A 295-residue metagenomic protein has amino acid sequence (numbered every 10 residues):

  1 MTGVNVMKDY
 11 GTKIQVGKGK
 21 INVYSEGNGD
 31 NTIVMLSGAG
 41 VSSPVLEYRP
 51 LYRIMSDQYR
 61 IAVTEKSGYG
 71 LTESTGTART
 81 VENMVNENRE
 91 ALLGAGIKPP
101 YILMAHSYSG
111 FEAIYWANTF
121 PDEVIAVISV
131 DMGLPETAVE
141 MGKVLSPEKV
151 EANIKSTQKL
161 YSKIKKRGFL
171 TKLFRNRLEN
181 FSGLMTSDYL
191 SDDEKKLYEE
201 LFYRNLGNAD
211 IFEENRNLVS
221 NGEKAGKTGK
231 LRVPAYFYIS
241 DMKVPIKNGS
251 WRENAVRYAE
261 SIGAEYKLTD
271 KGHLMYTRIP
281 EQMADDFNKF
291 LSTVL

Functional and structural regions predicted by a protein language model:
G19-L71: Conserved HGGG/HGGXW glycine-rich cap/lid loop of the alpha/beta-hydrolase fold
V63-M104, F120: Active-site loop/oxyanion-hole signature of alpha/beta-hydrolase fold enzymes
Y101-I102, I125-I128: Residue in the alpha/beta-hydrolase core beta-strand immediately N-terminal to the catalytic nucleophile
A105-S109, A113: Gly/Ala-rich beta-loop-alpha elbow adjacent to hydrolase catalytic centers
V127-K166: Flexible "cap/lid" loop of the alpha/beta hydrolase fold
L190-S261: Conserved serine/cysteine hydrolase catalytic core
V256-H273: Catalytic histidine neighborhood in serine/cysteine hydrolases with alpha/beta-hydrolase-type architecture
K271-Q282: Catalytic histidine-centered segment of alpha/beta-hydrolase-like enzymes
